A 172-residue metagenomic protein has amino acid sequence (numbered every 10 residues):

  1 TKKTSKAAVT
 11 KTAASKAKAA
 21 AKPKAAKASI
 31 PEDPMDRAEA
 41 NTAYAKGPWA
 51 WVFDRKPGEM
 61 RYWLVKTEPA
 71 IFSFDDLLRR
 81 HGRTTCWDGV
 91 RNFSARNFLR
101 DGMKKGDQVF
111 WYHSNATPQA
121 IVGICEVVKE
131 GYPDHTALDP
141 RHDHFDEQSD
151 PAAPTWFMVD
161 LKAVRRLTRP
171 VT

Functional and structural regions predicted by a protein language model:
T1-K105: Compositionally biased, charged N-terminal/linker segments
G58, P118, A152-P154: Short coil/turn motifs at beta-sheet boundaries
K66-E68, Y112, K162-V164: Structured loops at beta-to-helix junctions and adjacent beta-edge loops in soluble globular domains
F72-S73, P118, P133-D134: Eukaryotic short linear interaction motifs
Y112-P118: Short, charged beta-turn/beta-strand-edge "cap" motif at the junction between a beta-strand and an adjacent loop
G123-T172: Aromatic- and Lys/Arg-enriched surface recognition patch
